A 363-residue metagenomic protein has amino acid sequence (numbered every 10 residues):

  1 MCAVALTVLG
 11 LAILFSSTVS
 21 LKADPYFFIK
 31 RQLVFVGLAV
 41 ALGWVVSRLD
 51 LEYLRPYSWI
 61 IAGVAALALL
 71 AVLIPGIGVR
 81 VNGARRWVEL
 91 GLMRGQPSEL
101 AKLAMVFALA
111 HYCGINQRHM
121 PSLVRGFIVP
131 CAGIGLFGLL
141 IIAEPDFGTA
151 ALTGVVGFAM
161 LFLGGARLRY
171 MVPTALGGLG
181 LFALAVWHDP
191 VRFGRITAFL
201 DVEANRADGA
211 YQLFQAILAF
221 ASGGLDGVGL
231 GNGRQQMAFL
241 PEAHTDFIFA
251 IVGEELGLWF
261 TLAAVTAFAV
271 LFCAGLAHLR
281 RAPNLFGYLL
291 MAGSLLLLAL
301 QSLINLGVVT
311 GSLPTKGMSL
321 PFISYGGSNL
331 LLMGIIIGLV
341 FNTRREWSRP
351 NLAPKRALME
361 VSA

Functional and structural regions predicted by a protein language model:
C2-S16, L21-F214, A250-V308, I335-L339 (+1 more regions): Hydrophobic alpha-helical transmembrane segments of multi-pass inner membrane proteins, especially in bacterial systems
I13, F220, G224, T310: Short, small-residue-rich loop/turn micro-motifs
G91-A101, A143-P145, G224-G229, M318-L330: Glycine/serine-rich anion-binding loops at beta->alpha junctions that coordinate negatively charged ligand groups
L92, L218, P241: Flexible glycine-/small-residue-rich
D146-A151, G227-G233, A243-T245, L262 (+3 more regions): Transmembrane helix boundary and interhelical junction motifs in multipass membrane proteins
F214, L218-A221, V228-G229: Extracytoplasmic/periplasmic regions of membrane proteins
G224-W259, A282: Long extracytoplasmic/lumenal interhelical loops at the membrane interface of multi-pass membrane proteins
L313-R356: Transmembrane alpha-helices of multi-pass inner-membrane enzymes
